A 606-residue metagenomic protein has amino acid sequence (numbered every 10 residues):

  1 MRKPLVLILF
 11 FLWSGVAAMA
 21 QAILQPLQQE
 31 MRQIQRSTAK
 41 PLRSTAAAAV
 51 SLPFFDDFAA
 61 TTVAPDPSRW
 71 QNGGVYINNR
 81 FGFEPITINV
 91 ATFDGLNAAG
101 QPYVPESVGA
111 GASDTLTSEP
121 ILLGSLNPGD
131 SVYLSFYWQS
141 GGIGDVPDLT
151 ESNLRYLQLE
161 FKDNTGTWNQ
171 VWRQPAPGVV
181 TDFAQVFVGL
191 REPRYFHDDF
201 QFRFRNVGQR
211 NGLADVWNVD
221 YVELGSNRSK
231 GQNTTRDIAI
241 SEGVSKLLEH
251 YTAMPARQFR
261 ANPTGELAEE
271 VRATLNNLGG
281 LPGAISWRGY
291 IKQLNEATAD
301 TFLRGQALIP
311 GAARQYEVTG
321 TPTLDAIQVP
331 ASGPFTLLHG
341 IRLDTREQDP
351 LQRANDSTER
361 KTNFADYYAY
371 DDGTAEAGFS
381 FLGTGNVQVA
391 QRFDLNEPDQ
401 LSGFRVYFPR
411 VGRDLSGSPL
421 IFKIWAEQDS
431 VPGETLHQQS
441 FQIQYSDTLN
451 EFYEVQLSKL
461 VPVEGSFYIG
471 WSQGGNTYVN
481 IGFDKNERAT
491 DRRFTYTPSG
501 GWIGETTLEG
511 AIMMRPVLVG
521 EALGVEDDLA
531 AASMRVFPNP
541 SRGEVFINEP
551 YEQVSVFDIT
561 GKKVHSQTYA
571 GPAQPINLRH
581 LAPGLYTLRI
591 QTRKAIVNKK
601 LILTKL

Functional and structural regions predicted by a protein language model:
A22-I23, M31, R36-R43, V50-Y103 (+2 more regions): Extracellular glycan-recognition surfaces and repeat-rich motifs
N72-P128, N218, A377-S380: Surface-exposed, low-complexity/disordered Ser/Thr/Gly/Pro/Asn-rich loops and linkers
V108-G129, A184-F187, G383-L395, E451-F452: Short beta-strands within extracellular/lumenal beta-sheet-rich domains
A112, G208-S226: Extracellular carbohydrate recognition
N218-Y221, S472-E521: Short, surface-exposed beta-strand/loop patches at domain edges that form aromatic-rich interfacial subsites
K230-S245, A365-V389, G510-F537, G543 (+1 more regions): Residue-level detector of functionally pivotal "anchor" positions at catalytic/ligand-binding pockets or at interdomain
S416-D491: Aromatic- and Gly/Pro-enriched, solvent-exposed loop/edge beta-strand patches characteristic of beta-rich domains
I424-A426, L529-F537, S541-L606: C-terminal outer-membrane/trafficking sorting elements
